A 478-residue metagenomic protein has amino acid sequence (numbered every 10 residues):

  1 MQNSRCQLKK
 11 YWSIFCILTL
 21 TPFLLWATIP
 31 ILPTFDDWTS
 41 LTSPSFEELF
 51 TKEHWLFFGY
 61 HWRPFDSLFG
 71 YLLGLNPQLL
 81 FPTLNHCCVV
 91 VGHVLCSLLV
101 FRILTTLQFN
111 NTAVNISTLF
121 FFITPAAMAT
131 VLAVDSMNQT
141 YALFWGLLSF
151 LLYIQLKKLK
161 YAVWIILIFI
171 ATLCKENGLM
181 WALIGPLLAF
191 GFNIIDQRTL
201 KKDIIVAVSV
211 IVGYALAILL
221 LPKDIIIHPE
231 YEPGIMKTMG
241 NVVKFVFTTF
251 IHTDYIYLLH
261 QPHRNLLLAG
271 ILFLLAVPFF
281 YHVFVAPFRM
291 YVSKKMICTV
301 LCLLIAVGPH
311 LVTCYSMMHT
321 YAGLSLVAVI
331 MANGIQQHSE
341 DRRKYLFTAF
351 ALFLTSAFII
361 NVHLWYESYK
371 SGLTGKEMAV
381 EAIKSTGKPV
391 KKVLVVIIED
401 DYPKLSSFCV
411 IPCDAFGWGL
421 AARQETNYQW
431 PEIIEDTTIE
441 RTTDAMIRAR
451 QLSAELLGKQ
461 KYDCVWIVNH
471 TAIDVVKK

Functional and structural regions predicted by a protein language model:
N3-K477: Polytopic membrane enzymes that build or remodel cell-surface glycoconjugates and lipids
